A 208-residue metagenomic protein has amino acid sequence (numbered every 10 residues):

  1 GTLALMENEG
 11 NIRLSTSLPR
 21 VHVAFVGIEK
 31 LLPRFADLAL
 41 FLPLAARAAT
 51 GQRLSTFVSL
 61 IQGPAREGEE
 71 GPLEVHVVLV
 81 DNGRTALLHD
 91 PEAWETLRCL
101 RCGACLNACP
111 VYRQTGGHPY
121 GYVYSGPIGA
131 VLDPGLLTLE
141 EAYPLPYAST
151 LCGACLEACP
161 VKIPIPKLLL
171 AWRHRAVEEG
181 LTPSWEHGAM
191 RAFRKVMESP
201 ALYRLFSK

Functional and structural regions predicted by a protein language model:
T2-V131: Catalytic cores of enzyme domains
G68-T96, L106-N107, V111-K208: Ferredoxin-type iron-sulfur electron-transfer modules in oxidoreductases and energy-metabolism complexes
